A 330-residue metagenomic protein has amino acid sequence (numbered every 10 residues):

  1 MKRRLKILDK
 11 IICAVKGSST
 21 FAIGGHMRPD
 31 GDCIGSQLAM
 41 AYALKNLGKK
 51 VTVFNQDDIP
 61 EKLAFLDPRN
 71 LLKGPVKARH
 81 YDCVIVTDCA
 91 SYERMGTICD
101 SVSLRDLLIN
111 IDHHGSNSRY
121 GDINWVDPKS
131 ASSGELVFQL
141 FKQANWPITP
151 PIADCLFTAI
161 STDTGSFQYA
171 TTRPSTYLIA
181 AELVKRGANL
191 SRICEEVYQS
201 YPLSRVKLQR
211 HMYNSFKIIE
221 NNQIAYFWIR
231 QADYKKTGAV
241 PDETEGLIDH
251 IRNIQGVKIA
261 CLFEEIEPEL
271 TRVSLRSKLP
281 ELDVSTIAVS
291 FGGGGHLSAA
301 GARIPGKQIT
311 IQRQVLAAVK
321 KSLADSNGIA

Functional and structural regions predicted by a protein language model:
K2-M27, C33-K62, R79-Y81, T162-A330: Hydrophobic helix-and-loop "lid/oligomerization" segment in the mid-to-C-terminal part of catalytic domains
V15, V76-R79, D100-S103, N117-S118 (+4 more regions): Solvent-exposed alpha-helices and their adjacent loops that cap or buttress functional pockets in soluble metabolic
G24, R28, V86, N110-I111 (+1 more regions): Generic enzyme active-site microenvironment
S36-L38, D67-R69, I98-V102, I123-V126 (+2 more regions): Short, glycine/charged-enriched secondary-structure capping and boundary segments
T52-F54, I85, L107-I111, I123-V126 (+2 more regions): Hydrophobic/aromatic beta-strand patches that form the interior of the parallel beta-sheet core in alpha/beta enzyme
D67-I123: Active-site cofactor/cluster-binding pocket
K73-P75, T97-D100, N124-D127, N145-P147 (+2 more regions): A generic local secondary-structure boundary/capping motif
I111-I179: Short alpha-helices
